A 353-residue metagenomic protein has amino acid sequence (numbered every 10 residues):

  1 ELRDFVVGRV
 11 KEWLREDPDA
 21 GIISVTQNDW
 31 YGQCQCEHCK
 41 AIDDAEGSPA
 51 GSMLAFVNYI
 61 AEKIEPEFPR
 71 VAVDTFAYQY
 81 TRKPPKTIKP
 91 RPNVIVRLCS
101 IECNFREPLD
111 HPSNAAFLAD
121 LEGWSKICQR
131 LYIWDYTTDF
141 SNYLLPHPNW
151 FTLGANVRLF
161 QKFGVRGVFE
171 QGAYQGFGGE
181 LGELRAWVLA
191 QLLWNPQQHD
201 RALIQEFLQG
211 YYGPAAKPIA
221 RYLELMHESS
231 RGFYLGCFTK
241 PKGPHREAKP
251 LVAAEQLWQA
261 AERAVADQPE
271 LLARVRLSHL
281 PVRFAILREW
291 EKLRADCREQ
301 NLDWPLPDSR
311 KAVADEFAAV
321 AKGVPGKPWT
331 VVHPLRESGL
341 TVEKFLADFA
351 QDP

Functional and structural regions predicted by a protein language model:
E1-S125, D135: Gly/Pro-rich turn-and-neighbor structural signature
L2, E12, A115-K217, R221: Structured mid-domain segments that build the active-site/substrate or prosthetic-cofactor binding neighborhood
D4, G51-N58, G154, R158 (+2 more regions): A structural signal for well-ordered alpha-helical segments within the folded catalytic domains of diverse enzymes
R9-E16, K63, E67, F163 (+3 more regions): Structured segments of extracytoplasmic/periplasmic soluble domains in secreted or envelope-associated proteins
D44-S52, P112-A116, L144-T152, R246-K249 (+1 more regions): Alpha-helix N-cap and loop-to-helix initiation/capping positions
E62-V71, W124-L131, V157-G167, V313-K327: Structural alpha-beta junctions
C99, W134-Y136, G167-A173, G326-S338: A generic structural motif
Q191-P353: Catalytic domains of carbohydrate-active enzymes that cleave complex glycans
